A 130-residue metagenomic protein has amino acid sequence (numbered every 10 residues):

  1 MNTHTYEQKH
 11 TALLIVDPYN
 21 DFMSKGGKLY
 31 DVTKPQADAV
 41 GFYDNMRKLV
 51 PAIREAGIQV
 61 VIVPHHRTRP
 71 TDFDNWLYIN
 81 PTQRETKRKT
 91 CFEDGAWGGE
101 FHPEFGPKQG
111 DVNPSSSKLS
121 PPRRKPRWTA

Functional and structural regions predicted by a protein language model:
M1-P107: Active-site acidic carboxylates
C91-A130: Internal catalytic-core helix/loop-beta-alpha segment that presents or stabilizes conserved functional determinants
